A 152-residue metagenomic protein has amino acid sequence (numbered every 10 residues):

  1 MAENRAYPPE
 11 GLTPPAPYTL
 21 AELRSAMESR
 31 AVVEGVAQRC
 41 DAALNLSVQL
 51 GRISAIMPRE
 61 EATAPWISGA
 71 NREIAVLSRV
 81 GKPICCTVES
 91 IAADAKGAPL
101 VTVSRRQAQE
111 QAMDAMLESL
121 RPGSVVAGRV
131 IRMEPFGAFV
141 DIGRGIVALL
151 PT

Functional and structural regions predicted by a protein language model:
M1-T152: Single-stranded RNA-binding regions, centering on S1/OB-family and related RNA-binding modules
